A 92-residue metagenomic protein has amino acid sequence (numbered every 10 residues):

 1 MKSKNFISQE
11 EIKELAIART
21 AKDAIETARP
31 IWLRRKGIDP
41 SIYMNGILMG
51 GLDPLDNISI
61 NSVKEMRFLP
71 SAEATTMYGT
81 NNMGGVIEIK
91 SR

Functional and structural regions predicted by a protein language model:
M1-K13, P40: N-terminal periplasmic "start-of-domain" segments of outer-membrane beta-barrel proteins
A18-E26, I60-V63: Extracytoplasmic/secreted envelope proteins and their assembly/folding machinery, especially bacterial periplasmic
I25, M66, I87-I89: Non-catalytic regulatory/gating segments with a bias toward low-complexity or hydrophobic composition
P30-I38: Short, well-structured beta-strand/strand-turn elements
M49-E73: Short acidic/polar hinge/loop motifs at secondary-structure boundaries that mediate gating or recognition
N82-R92: N-terminal periplasmic accessory domains that precede and gate Gram-negative outer-membrane beta-barrel machines
